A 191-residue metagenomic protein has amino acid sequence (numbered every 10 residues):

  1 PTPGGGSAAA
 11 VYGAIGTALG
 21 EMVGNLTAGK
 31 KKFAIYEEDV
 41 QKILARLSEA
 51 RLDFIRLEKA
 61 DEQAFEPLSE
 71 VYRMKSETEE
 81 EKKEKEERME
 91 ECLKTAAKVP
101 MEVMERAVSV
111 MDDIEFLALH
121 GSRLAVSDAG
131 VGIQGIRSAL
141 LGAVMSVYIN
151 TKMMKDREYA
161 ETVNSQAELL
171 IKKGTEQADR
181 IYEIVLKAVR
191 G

Functional and structural regions predicted by a protein language model:
P1-A8, K32-I43, K82-M89, Y159 (+2 more regions): Disorder-to-helix initiation segments
P1-E21, L124-A143: Conserved phosphate/anionic-ligand binding catalytic regions in large, soluble enzymes, centered on
V11-I15, I43, A50-D53, L57 (+6 more regions): Amphipathic alpha-helix face/heptad-repeat signature
M22-A34: Transmembrane signal-anchor/signal-peptide helices with a preference for the extracytoplasmic
K31-R73, L170, Q177-D179: A structural-propensity feature for long, helix-poor, extended segments
D61, F65-Q134, S138, N150: Amphipathic alpha-helical interface segments
V110, A125-I184: Preference for long, well-ordered alpha-helical segments
V189-G191: Acidic, carboxylate-rich catalytic segments that either coordinate divalent cations
